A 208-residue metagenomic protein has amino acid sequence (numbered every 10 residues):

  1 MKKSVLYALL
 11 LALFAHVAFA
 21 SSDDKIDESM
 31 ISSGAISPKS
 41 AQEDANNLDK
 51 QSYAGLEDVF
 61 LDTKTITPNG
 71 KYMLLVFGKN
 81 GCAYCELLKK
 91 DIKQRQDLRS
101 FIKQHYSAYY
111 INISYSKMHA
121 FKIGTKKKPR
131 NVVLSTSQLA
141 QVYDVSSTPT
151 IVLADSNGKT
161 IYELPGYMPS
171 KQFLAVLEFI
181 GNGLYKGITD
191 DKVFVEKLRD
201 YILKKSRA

Functional and structural regions predicted by a protein language model:
M1-S4: Positively charged n-region of N-terminal signal peptides that target proteins for export
A8-H16: Bacterial N-terminal signal peptides
A20-E57, L61, T67, E163 (+1 more regions): Non-globular targeting/processing and membrane-anchoring segments
T67-P68, S100-K103, Y143-S147: Extracellular/periplasmic catalytic domains that process cell-envelope and extracellular macromolecules
P68-A83, A108: Short active-site neighborhood of thiol/selenol oxidoreductases, capturing the structured segment around
C82-E86, I151: The canonical Cys-X-X-Cys-His
E86-F101: Typically the conserved alpha-helix immediately C-terminal to a functionally engaged Cys/Sec in thioredoxin-like
A108-S170, A175-L184: Thioredoxin-like thiol-disulfide oxidoreductase module
